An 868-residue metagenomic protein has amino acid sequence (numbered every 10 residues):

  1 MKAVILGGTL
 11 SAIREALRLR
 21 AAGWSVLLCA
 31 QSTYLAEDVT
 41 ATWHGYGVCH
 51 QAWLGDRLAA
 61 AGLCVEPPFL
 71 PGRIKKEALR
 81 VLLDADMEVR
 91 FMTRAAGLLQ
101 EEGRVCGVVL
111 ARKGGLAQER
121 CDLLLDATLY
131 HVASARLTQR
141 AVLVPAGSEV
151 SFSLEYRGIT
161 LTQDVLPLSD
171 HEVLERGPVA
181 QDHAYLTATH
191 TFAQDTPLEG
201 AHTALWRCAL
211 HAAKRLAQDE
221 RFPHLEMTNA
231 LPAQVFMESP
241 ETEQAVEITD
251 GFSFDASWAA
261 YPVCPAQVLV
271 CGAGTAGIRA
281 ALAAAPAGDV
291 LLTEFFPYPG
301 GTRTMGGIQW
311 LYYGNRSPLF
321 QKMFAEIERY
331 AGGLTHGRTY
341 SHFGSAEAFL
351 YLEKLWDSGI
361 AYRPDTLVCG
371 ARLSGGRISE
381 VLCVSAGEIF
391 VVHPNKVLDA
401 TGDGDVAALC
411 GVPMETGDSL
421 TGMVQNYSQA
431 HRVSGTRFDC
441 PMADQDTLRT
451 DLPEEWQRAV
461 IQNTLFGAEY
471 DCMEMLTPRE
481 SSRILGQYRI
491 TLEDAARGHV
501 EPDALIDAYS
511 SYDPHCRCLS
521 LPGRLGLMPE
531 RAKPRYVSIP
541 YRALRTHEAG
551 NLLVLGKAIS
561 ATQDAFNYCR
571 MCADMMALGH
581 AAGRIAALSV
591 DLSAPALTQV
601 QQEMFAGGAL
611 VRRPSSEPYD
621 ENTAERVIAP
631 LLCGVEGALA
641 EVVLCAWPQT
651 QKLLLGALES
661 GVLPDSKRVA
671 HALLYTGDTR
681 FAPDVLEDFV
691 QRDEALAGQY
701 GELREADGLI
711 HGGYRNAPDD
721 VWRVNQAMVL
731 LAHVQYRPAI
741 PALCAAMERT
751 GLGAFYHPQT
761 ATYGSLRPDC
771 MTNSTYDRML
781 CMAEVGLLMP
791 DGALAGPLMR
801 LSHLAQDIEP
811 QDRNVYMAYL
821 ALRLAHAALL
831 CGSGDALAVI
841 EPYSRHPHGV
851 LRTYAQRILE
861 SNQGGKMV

Functional and structural regions predicted by a protein language model:
M1-T9, A260-G274: Beta1/beta-strand and adjacent pyrophosphate-binding region of the FAD-binding site in flavoprotein oxidoreductases
A3-V4, L27, Q267-L269, L291 (+1 more regions): Conserved beta-strand elements of the Class I
A12, G277: N-terminal Rossmann-fold NAD(P) dinucleotide-binding loop
R18-S25, C29-E101, A135-R136, P145-E155 (+10 more regions): Conserved N-terminal/central alpha/beta ligand/cofactor-binding core
D38, A111, L116-L123, A127-P265 (+13 more regions): Flavin (FAD/FMN)-binding glycine-rich loop and adjacent Rossmann-like elements that form
R73-E88, M92-A96, R104, V108-Q118 (+7 more regions): A structured beta-alpha segment of the ubiquitous adenosine-cofactor-binding alpha/beta core
P630, L653-G661, D684-Q699, G713-R715 (+4 more regions): Alpha-solenoid HEAT/Armadillo-like helical repeat scaffolds in large eukaryotic proteins
V635-A646, G656, P664-T679, G698-V734 (+4 more regions): Structural detector for internal amphipathic alpha-helices that build alpha-solenoid repeat scaffolds
